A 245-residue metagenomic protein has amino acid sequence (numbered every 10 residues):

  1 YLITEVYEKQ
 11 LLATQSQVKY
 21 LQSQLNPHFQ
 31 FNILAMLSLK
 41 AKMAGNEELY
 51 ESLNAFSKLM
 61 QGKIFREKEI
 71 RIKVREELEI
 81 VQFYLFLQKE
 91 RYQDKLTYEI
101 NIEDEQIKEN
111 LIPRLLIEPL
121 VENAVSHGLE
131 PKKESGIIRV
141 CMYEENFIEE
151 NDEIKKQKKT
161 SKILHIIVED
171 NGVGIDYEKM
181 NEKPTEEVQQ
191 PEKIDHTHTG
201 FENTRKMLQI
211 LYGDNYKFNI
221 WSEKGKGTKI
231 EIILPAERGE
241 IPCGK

Functional and structural regions predicted by a protein language model:
Y1-W221, K229, I233: Two-component histidine phosphotransfer core
S222-K245: C-terminal end segment of the histidine kinase catalytic
